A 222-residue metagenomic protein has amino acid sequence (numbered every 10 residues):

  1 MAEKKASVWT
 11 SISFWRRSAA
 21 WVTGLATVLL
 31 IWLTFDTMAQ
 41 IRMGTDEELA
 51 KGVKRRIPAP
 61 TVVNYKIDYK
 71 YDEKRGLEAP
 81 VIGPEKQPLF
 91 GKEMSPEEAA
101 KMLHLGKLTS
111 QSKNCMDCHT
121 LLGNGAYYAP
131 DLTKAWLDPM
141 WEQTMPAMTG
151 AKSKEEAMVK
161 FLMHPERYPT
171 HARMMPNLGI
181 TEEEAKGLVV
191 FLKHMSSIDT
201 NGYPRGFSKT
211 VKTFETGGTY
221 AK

Functional and structural regions predicted by a protein language model:
M1-I12: N-terminal Lys/Arg-rich, disordered targeting/topogenic segments
A19-D36: Hydrophobic membrane-insertion alpha-helices, especially the h-region of bacterial N-terminal signal peptides
I31-G44, M195: Transmembrane helix-loop junctions and nearby membrane-interface residues
Q40-R55: Alpha-helical transmembrane signal-anchor/signal-peptide segments
T61-Q111: Electrostatic cytochrome c docking/interface patches
K66-D72, A100-K101, S112, M116 (+2 more regions): Extracytoplasmic electron-transfer domains, predominantly the class I c-type cytochrome c fold
G206-S208: Flexible, surface-exposed loop regions and adjacent strand-edge segments of Gram-negative outer-membrane beta-barrel
